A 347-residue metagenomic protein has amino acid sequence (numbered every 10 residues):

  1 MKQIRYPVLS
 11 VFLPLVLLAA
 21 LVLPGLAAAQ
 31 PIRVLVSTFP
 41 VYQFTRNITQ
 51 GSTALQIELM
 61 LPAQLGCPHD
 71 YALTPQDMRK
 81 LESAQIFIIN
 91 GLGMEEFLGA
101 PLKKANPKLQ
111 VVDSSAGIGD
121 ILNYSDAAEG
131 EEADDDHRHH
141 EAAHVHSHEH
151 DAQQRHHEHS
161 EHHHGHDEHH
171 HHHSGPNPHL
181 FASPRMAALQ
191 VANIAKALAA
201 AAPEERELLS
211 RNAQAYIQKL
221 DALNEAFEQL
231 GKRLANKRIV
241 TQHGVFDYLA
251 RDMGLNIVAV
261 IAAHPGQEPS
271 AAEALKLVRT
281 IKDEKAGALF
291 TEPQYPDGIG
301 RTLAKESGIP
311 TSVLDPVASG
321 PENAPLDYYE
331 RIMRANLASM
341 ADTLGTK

Functional and structural regions predicted by a protein language model:
M1-P7: N-terminal secretory signal peptides that target proteins for export/translocation
S10-P24: Bacterial N-terminal signal peptides
A28-K347: Extracytoplasmic metal-acquisition and chelation regions
